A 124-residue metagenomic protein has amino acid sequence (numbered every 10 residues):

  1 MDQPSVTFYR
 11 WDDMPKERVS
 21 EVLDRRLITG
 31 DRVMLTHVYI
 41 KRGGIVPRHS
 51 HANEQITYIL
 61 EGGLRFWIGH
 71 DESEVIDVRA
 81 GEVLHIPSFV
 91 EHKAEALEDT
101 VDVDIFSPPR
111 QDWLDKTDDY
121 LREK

Functional and structural regions predicted by a protein language model:
M1-R32, T36, D119-K124: A short, N-terminal "cap"/entry segment at the start of jelly-roll beta-barrel domains of the cupin/DSBH fold
R32-V33, N53, E61, D99 (+1 more regions): ATP/adenylate-binding site constellation spanning eukaryotic-like Ser/Thr protein kinases, ABC-transporter
T36-S50: Conserved short histidine dyad/triad with adjacent acidic residue
K41, V78-E91, E95: Conserved metal-binding segment of the jelly-roll/cupin
H51-N53, V83: Amphipathic, hydrophobic secondary-structure cores in small proteins
I56-A80, V90: A short beta-strand-loop-beta hairpin characteristic of the jelly-roll/cupin
W67, R79-L84, Q111, D119: A beta-strand edge to alpha-helix "cap/lid" segment located at domain peripheries
S88-D112: Ligand-binding loop in jelly-roll beta-barrel domains
